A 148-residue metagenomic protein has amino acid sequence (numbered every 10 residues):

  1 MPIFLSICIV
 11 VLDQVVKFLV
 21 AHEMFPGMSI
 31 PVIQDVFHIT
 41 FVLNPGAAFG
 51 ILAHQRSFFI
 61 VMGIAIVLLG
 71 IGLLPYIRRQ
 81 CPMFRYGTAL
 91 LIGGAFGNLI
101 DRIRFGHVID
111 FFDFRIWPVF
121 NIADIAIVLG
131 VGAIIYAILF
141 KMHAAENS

Functional and structural regions predicted by a protein language model:
M1-S148: Alpha-helical transmembrane bundles and membrane-interface segments of multipass inner-membrane proteins
